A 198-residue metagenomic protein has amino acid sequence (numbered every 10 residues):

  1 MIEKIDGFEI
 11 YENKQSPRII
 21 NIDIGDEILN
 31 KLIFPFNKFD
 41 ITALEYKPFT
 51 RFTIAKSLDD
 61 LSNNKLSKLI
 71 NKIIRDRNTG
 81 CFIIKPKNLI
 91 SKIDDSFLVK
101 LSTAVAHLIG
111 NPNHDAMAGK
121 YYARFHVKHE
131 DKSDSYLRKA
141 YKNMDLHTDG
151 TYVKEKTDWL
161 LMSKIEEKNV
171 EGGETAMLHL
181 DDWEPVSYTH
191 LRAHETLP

Functional and structural regions predicted by a protein language model:
M1-K65: Fe(II)/2-oxoglutarate
F49-H126: Long, mid-chain structured domain cores
C81, Y141, H147, T157-L161: Extracellular structured ligand-interaction cores
Y121-D149: Extended, Lys/Arg-enriched charged tracts that mediate electrostatic binding to polyanionic substrates
E155-T157, E171-D181: A short secondary-structure junction signal
L161-E167: Short, conserved beta-strand element in jelly-roll/cupin
L180-Y188: Glycine- and acidic-residue-rich phosphate-binding/metal-coordinating active-site segment common to enzymes that handle
T189-P198: Conserved small/polar residues in nucleotide/adenosyl-binding loops
